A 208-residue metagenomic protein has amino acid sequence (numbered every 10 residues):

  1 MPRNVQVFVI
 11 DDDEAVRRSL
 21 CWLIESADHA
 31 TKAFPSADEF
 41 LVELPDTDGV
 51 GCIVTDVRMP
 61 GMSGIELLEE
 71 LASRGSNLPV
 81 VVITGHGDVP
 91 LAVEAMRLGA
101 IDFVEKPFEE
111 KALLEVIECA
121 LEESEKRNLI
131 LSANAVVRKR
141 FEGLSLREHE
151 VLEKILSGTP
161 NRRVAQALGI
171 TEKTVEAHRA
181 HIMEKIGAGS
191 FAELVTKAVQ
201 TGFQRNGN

Functional and structural regions predicted by a protein language model:
R3-V16, L20-I24, A37, I53 (+1 more regions): Conserved acidic segment of CheY-like receiver
P35-S36, S63-E66: Acidic catalytic/metal-coordinating carboxylates
D56, T84: Active-site residues of response regulator receiver
M59: Receiver (REC) domain active-site loop signature in two-component systems and cognate sites in sensor histidine kinases
D88-P90, V104, F108-I117, R163 (+1 more regions): C-terminal output helix
A135-E172: Helix-turn-helix DNA-binding segment
M183-N208: Basic, Lys/Arg-enriched C-terminal extension of HTH/homeodomain DNA-binding domains
